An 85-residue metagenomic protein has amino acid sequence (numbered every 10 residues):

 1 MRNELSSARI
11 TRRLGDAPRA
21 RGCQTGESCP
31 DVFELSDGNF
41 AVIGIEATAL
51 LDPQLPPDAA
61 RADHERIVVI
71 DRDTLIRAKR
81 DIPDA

Functional and structural regions predicted by a protein language model:
M1-E27: Short, charged/polar N-terminal "headpieces" of proteins
R12-G15, F33, I43, V69: Residues in well-ordered beta-strands of folded domains
C23-A60, H64-E65: A short, structured beta-strand/loop element
A59-A85: C-terminal structural segments of small proteins and small subunits
